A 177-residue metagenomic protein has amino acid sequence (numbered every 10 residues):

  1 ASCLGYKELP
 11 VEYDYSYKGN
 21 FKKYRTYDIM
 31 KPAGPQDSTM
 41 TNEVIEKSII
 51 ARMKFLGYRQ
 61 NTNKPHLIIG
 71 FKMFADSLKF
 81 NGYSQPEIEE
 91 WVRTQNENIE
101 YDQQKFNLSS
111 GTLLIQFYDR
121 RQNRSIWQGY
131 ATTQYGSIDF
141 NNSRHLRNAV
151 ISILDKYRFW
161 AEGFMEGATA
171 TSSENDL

Functional and structural regions predicted by a protein language model:
C3-I50, F55-L56, P65, E166-L177: A structural "domain/chain start" motif
L4-K18, Q104-T112, F117-W127, T132-L177: C-terminal/domain-edge helix-coil "capping" segments
F21-R25, Q60-H66, F117-S125: A short, structured loop/turn motif at beta-sheet edges
K31-M40, G57-Y58, Y101-Q103, Y135-F140: Second-shell loop/turn segments in exported
G34-T94: Surface-exposed acidic loop/strand-edge motifs in secreted or periplasmic proteins that form small linear binding
Q36, R52-L56, R93-E97, D139-S143 (+1 more regions): Glycine-rich loops and low-complexity Gly/Arg-rich segments that provide flexible linkers or classic glycine-based
F71-I126, T132: Surface-exposed short loop/turn segments
